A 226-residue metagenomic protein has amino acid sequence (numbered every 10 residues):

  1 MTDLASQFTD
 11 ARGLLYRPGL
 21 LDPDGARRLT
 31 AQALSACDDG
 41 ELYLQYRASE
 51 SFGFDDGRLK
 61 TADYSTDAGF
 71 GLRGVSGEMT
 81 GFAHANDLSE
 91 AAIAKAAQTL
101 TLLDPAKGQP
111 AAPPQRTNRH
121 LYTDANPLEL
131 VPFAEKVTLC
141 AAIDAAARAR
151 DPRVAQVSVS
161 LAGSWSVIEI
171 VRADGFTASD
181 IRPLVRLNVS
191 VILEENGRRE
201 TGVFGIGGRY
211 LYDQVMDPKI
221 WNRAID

Functional and structural regions predicted by a protein language model:
M1-D226: Active-site bordering "gate/hinge" segments that shape substrate access to catalytic or cofactor-binding pockets
